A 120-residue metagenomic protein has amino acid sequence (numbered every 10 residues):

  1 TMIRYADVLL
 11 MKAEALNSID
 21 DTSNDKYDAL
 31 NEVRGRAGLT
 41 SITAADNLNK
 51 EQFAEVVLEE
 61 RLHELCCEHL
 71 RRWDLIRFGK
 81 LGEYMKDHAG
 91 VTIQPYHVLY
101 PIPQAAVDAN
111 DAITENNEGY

Functional and structural regions predicted by a protein language model:
T1-Y120: Acidic/polar-rich alpha-helix caps and helix-coil junctions
